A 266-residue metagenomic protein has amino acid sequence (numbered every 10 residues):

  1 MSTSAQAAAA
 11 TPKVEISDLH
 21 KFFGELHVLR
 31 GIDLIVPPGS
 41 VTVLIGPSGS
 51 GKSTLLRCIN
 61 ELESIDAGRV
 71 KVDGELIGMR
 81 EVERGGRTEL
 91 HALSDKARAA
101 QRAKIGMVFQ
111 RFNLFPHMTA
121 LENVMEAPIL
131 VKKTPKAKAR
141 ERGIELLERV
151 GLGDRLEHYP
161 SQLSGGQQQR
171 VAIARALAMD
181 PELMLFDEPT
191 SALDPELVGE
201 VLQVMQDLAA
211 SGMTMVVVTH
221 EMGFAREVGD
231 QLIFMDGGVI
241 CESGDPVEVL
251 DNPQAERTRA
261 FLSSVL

Functional and structural regions predicted by a protein language model:
M1-A10: Short, low-complexity, intrinsically disordered N-terminal peptides in bacterial proteins
S2, F234-G237, S243, V247-L266: C-terminal boundary and immediately downstream tail of ABC-type ATPase nucleotide-binding domains
A9-P246: ABC family nucleotide-binding domain
